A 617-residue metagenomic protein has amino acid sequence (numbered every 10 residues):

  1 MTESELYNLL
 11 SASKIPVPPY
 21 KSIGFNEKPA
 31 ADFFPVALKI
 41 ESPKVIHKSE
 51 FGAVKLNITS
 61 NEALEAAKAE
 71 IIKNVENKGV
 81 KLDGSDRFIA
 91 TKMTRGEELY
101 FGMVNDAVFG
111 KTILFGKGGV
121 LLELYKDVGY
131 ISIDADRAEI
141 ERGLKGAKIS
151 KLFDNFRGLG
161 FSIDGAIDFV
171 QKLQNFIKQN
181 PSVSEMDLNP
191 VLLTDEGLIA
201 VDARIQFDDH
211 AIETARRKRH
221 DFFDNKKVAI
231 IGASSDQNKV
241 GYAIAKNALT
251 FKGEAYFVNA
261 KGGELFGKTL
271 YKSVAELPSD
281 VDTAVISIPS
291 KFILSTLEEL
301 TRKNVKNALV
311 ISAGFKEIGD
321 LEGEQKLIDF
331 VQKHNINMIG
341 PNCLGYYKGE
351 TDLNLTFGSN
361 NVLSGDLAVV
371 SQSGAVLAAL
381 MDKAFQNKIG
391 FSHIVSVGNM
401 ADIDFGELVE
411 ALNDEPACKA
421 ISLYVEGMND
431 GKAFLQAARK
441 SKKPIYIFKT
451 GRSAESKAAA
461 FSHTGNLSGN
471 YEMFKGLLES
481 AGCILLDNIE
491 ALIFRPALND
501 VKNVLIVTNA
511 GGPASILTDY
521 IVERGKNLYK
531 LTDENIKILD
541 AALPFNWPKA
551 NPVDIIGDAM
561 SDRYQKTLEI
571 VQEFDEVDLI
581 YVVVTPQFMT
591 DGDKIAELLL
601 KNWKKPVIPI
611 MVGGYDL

Functional and structural regions predicted by a protein language model:
M1-L617: Catalytic-core regions of core metabolic enzymes, especially those transforming organic acids/acyl-group intermediates
